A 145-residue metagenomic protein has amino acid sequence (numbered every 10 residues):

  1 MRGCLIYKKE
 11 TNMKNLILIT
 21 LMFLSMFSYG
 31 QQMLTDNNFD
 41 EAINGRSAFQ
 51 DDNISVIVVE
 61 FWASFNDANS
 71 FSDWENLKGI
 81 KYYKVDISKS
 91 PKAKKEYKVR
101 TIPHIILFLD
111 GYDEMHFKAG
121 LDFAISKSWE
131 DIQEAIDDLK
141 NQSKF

Functional and structural regions predicted by a protein language model:
M1-N12: Short, Lys/Arg-enriched N-terminal segments with co-localized hydrophobic residues within the first ~10-30 amino acids
L16-S25: Sec-dependent N-terminal signal peptides
G30-N53, D131-F145: N-terminal leader/targeting and pre-domain segments
N38-K78: Local sequence-structure signature of Cys/Sec-based thiol-disulfide redox active-site neighborhoods
N66-S70, A93-K94, E114-F117: Extracytoplasmic/secreted cell-surface and envelope-processing proteins
Y82-K89, M115: Short, internal strand/loop/helix patches that form the active-site neighborhood or redox-interaction surface
Y97-L109: Structural micro-motif
L107-F145: Non-catalytic, surface beta->alpha helical segment in thiol-disulfide oxidoreductase systems
